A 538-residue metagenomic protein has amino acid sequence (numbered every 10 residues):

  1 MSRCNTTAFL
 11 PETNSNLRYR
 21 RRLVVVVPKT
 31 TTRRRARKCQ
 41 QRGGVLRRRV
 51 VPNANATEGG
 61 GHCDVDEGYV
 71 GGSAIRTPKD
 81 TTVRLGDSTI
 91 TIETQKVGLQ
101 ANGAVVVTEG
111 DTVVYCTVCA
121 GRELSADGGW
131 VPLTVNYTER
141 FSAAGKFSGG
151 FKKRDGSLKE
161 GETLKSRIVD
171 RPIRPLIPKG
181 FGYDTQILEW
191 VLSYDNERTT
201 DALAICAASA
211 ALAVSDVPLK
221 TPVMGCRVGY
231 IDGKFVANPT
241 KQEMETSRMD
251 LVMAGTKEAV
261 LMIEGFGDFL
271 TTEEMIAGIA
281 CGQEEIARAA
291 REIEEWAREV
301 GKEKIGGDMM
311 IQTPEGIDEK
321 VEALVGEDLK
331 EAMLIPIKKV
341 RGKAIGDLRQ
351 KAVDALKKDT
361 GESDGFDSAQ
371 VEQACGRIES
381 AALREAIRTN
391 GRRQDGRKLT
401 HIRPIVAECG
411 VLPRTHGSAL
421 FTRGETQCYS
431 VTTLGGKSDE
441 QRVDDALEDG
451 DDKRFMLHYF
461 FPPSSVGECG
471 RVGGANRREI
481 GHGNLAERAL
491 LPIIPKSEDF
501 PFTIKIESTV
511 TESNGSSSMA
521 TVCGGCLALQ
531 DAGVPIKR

Functional and structural regions predicted by a protein language model:
M1-R37: N-terminal chloroplast transit peptides
R22-R35, G44-T57, P178, R227-K234 (+2 more regions): Charged, low-complexity terminal tails
E58-G121, S125, W130-P132, K304-G450: Extended amphipathic alpha-helical scaffolds
D66-S88, V113, W130, G156-P178 (+9 more regions): Alpha/propeptide regions of enzymes that mature by internal proteolysis
A101-R198, K257, E264, M275 (+2 more regions): Glycine-rich, flexible beta-strand/loop modules in the N-terminal catalytic cores of phosphate-handling
G103-V106, D111-V113, R198-V217, E408-T432 (+1 more regions): Conserved phosphate/anionic-ligand binding catalytic regions in large, soluble enzymes, centered on
K179-T185, K220-P222, A289-D308, K339-V340 (+5 more regions): Flexible, glycine/charged-enriched surface loops at secondary-structure junctions
D216-P336, L529-R538: Mobile "lid/hinge" segments at catalytic clefts and subdomain interfaces of large enzymes
